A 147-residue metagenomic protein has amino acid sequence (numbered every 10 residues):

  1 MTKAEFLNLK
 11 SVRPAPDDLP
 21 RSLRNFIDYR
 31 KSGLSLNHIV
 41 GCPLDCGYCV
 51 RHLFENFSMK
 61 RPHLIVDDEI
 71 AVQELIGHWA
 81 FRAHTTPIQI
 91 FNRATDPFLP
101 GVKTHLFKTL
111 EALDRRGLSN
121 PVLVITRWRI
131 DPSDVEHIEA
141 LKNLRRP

Functional and structural regions predicted by a protein language model:
M1-E5: Polybasic, low-complexity association/targeting segments
F6-R146: Conserved Radical SAM active-site core
